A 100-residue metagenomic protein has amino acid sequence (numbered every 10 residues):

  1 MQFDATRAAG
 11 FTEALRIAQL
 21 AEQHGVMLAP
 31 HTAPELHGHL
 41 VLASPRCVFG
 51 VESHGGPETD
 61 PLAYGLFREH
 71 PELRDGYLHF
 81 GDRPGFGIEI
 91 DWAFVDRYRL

Functional and structural regions predicted by a protein language model:
M1-Y77: Shared catalytic-loop signature of beta/alpha-barrel
Y64-L100: C-terminal extensions of enzymes
